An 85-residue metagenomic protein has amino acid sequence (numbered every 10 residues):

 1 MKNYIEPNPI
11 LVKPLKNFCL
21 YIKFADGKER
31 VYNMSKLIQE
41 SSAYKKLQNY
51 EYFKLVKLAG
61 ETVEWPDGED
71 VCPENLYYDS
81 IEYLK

Functional and structural regions predicted by a protein language model:
M1-K85: Motif-centric detector for short Cys/His coordination patterns
